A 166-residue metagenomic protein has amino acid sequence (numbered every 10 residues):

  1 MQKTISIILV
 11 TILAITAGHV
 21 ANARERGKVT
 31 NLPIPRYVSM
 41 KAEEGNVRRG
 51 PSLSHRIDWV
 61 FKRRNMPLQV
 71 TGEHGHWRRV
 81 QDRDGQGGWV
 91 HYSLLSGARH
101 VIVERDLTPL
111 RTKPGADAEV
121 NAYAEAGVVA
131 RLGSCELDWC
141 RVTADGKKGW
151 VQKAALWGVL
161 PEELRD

Functional and structural regions predicted by a protein language model:
M1-I7: Positively charged n-region of N-terminal signal peptides that target proteins for export
I7-T16: Bacterial N-terminal signal peptides
I15-A23: Polybasic, low-complexity, intrinsically disordered segments
N22-R49, V60-R64, T71-H74, R78-Q86 (+5 more regions): SH3-family beta-barrel domains
S52: Intrinsically disordered, low-complexity polar regions and short flexible loop motifs
R56-I57: Beta-strand-rich domains and repeat architectures in extracellular enzymes and scaffolds, especially beta-propellers
